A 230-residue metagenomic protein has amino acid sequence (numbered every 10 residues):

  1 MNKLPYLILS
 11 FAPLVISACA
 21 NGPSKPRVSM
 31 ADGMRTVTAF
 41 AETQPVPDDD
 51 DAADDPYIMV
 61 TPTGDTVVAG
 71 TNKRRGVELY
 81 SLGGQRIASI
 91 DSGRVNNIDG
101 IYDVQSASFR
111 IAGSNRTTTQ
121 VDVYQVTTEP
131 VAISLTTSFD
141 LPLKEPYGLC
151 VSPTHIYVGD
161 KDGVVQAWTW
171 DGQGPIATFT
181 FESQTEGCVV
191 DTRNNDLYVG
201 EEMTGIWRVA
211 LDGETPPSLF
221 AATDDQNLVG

Functional and structural regions predicted by a protein language model:
S17-A18: C-terminal motif of bacterial Sec signal peptides marking the signal peptidase cleavage site
T36, P62-G93: Beta-propeller domains
A39-D48, Q85-D91, S134-D140, G174-F179 (+1 more regions): A short beta-strand motif characteristic of beta-propeller blades
A41-R75: Beta-strand-rich domains and repeat architectures in extracellular enzymes and scaffolds, especially beta-propellers
D65-T66, S108-F109, P153-T154, N194-N195: Short coil/turn segments that connect the beta-strands within blades of beta-propeller domains
G83-T119: Blade-loop segments of beta-propeller domains
Q125-P153: Asp-box/WD-like beta-propeller blade repeats and closely related beta-sheet repeat scaffolds
